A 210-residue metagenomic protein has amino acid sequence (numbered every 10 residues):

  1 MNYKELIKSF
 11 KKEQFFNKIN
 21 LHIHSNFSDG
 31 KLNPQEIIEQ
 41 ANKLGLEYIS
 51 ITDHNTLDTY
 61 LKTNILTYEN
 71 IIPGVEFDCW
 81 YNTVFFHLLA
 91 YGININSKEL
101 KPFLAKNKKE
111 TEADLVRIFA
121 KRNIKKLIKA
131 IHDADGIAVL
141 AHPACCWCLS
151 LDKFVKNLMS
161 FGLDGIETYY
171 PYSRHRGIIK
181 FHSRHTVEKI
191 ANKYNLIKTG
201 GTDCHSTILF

Functional and structural regions predicted by a protein language model:
N2-F16, L61-D164: Extended substrate/RNA-proximal surfaces in nucleic-acid metabolism proteins
N17-H24, H54-N55, H142, D203-H205: Histidine-centered divalent metal-coordination motifs
I19, S50, K198-G200: Residue-level marker for buried hydrophobic side chains located in beta-strands that build the well-ordered beta-sheet
H24-D29, S50, D114-I118, H142-C146 (+1 more regions): Short, flexible loop segments at the rims of nucleotide/cofactor-binding pockets, characterized by
D29-K31, Y60, V84-L88, L149-V155 (+2 more regions): Histidine/acidic-residue-rich catalytic or RNA/ligand-binding cores of hydrolases and nuclease-related proteins
I38-D58, I72, G136-V139: Divalent metal-dependent hydrolysis catalytic cores, especially in the metallo-beta-lactamase
L163-H175: His/Asp/Glu-enriched short active-site or ligand-binding loop at hydrolase and phosphoryl-transfer sites
L196-F210: Short acidic/histidine-rich active-site segments
